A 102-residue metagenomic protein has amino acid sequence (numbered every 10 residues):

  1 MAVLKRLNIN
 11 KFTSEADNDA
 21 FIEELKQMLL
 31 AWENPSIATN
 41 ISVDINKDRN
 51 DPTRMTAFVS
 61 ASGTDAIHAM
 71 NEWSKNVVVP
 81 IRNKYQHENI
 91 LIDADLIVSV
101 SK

Functional and structural regions predicted by a protein language model:
L4-K11, I41-S74: Short, well-ordered beta-strand segments in beta-rich or mixed alpha/beta enzyme and ligand-binding folds
K11-F12, E88: A periodicity- and composition-biased signal for non-globular, repetitive helical segments
A16-S42, V77-R82: Short amphipathic alpha-helical segments
E23-K26, A66-N71, S99-K102: A beta-strand edge to alpha-helix "cap/lid" segment located at domain peripheries
T39-T56, V79-K102: Glycine-rich beta-strand-turn "strand-cap" elements at beta-sheet edges
